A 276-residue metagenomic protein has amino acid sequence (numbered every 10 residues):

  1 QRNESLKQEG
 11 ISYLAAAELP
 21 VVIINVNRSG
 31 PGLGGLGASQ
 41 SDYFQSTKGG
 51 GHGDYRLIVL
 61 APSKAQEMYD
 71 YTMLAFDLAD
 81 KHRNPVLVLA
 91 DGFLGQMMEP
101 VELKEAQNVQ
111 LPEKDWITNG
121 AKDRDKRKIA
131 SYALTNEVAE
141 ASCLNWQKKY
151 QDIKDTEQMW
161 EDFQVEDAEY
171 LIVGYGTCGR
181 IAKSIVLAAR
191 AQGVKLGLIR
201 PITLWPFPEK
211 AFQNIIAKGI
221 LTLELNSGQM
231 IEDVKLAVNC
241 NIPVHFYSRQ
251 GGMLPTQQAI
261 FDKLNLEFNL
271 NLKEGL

Functional and structural regions predicted by a protein language model:
Q1-K48, I58-A79: Thiamine diphosphate
E4-K7, P201-E209, M253: Short acidic loop-to-helix transition motifs that present clustered carboxylates
V22-N27, L60-P62, L87-D91, L223-E224 (+1 more regions): Short beta-strand segments
L57-L111, A259-L276: Structural signature of the thiamine diphosphate
R83-D162: Conformationally flexible catalytic loops at phosphate/diphosphate-handling active centers
M159-V194, I199, F207-A211: Redox- and metal-dependent alpha/beta enzyme cores, enriched for Fe-S-associated oxidoreductases and cofactor-handling
E224-L276: Peripheral docking tails and interdomain loops at the edges of cofactor- or intermediate-handling domains
